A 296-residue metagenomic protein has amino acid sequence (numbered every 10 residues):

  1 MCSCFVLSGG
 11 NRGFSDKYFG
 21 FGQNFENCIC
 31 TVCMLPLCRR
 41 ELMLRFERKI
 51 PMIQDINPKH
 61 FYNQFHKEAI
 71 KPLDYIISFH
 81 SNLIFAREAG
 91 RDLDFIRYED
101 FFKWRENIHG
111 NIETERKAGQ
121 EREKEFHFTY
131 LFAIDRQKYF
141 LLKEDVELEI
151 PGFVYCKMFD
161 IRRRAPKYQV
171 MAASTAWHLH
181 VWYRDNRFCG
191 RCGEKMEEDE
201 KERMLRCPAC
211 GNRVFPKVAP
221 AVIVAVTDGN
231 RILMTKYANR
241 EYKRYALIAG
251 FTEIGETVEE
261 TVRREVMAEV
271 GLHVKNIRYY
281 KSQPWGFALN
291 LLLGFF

Functional and structural regions predicted by a protein language model:
C2-C4, C28-C33, C38: Cysteine-centered motifs
F5, F14, Y18-F21, F25 (+1 more regions): Aromatic (phenylalanine/tyrosine) cluster motif
L44-A165: N-terminal alpha-helical interaction blocks
G152-N186, R191: A gly/proline- and charged-residue-enriched helix-loop-helix capping module
T175-A225: Cys/His-rich short segments
M204-L247, F251, H273: N-terminal strand-loop-strand
A246-K281, F295: The catalytic Nudix box helix
Q283-F296: Active-site-adjacent beta-strand/loop module that shapes the phosphate/pyrophosphate-binding cleft
